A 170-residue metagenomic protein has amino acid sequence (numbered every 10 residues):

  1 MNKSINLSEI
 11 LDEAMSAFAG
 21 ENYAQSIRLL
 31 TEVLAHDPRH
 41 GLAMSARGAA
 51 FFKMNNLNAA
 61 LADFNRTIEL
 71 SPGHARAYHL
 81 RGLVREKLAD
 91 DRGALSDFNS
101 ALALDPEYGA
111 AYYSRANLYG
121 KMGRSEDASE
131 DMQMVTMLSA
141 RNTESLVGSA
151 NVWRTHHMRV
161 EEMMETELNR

Functional and structural regions predicted by a protein language model:
M1-R170: Alpha-helical tetratricopeptide repeat
